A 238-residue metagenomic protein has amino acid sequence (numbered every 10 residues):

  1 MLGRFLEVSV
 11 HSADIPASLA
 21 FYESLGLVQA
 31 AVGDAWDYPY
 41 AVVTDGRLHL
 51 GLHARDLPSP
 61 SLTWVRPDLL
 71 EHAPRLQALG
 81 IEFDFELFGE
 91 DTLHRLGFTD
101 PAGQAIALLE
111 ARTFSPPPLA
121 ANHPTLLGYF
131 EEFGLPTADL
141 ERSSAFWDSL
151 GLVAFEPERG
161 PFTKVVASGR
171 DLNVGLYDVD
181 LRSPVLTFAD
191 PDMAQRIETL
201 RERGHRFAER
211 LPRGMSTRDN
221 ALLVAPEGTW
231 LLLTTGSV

Functional and structural regions predicted by a protein language model:
M1-G3, S9-H49, G134-L172: Core segments of cupin and vicinal oxygen chelate
M1-P16, P60-L62, L109-S144, L150 (+3 more regions): N-terminal beta-strand motif that seeds the catalytic metal site of vicinal oxygen chelate
R4-A13, A41-V42, A54-L79, H94-T99 (+3 more regions): Vicinal oxygen chelate
F21, A30-V32, D37-V42, G46 (+3 more regions): Acidic (E/D-rich), amphipathic helical modules within compact regulatory domains
A35, D56, F88-D91, V179-D180 (+1 more regions): A short beta-turn/loop motif at secondary-structure boundaries
G51-A54, A120-P124, V174-D178: Short, flexible, solvent-exposed loop/turn segments with mixed acidic/basic and small polar residues
L52, W64, L108, L152 (+3 more regions): Extended, low-complexity, intrinsically disordered tandem-repeat tracts enriched in acidic/polar residues
Q77-Y129, G134-L135, P157-D171, E198-V238: Vicinal oxygen chelate
